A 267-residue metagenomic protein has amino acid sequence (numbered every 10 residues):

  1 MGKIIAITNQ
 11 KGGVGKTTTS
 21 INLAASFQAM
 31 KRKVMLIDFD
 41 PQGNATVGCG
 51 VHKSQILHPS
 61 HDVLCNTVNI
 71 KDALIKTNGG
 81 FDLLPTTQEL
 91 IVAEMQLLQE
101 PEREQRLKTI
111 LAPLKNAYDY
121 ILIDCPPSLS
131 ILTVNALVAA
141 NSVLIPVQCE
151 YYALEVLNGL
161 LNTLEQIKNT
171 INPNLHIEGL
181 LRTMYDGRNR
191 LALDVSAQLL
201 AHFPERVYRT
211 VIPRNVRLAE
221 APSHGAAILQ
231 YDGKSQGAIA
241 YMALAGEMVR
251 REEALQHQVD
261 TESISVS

Functional and structural regions predicted by a protein language model:
M1-S267: P-loop NTP-binding core
